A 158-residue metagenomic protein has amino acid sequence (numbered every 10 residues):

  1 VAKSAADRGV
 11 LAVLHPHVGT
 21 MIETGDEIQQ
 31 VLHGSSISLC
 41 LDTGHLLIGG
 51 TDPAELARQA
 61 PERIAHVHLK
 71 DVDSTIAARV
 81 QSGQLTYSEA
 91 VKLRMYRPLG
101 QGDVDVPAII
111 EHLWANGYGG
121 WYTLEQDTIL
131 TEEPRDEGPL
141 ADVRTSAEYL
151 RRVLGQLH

Functional and structural regions predicted by a protein language model:
V1-A12, P107-G119, R152-H158: A structural motif corresponding to the C-terminal end of an alpha-helix and its immediate exit/capping segment
V1-D103: Acidic/histidine-rich catalytic cores of soluble enzymes
E27-Q30, A108, T145, Y149: Alpha-helical elements of Rossmann-like donor-binding domains used by nucleotide-donor carbohydrate transfer enzymes
H66, G120-W121: Residues at the N-termini of beta-strands
A77-A78, L130-P134: Short active-site-adjacent structural elements
Q101-D105, D142-T145: Soluble or luminal CAZymes and related metallo-dependent hydrolases
T123-I129: Short acidic/histidine-rich active-site segments
P134-H158: C-terminal helical cap(s) of enzyme catalytic domains, especially alpha/beta-barrels
